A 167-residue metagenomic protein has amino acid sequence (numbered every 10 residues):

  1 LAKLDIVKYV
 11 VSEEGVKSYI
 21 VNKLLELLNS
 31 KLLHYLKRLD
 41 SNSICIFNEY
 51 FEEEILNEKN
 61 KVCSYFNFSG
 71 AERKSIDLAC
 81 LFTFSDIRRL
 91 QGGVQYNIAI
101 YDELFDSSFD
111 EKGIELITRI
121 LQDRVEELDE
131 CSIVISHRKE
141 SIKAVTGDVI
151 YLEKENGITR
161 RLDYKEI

Functional and structural regions predicted by a protein language model:
A2-I167: Terminal ABC-like ATPase head and other globular end-domains that cap long coiled-coil arms in SMC/Rad50/SbcC-family
